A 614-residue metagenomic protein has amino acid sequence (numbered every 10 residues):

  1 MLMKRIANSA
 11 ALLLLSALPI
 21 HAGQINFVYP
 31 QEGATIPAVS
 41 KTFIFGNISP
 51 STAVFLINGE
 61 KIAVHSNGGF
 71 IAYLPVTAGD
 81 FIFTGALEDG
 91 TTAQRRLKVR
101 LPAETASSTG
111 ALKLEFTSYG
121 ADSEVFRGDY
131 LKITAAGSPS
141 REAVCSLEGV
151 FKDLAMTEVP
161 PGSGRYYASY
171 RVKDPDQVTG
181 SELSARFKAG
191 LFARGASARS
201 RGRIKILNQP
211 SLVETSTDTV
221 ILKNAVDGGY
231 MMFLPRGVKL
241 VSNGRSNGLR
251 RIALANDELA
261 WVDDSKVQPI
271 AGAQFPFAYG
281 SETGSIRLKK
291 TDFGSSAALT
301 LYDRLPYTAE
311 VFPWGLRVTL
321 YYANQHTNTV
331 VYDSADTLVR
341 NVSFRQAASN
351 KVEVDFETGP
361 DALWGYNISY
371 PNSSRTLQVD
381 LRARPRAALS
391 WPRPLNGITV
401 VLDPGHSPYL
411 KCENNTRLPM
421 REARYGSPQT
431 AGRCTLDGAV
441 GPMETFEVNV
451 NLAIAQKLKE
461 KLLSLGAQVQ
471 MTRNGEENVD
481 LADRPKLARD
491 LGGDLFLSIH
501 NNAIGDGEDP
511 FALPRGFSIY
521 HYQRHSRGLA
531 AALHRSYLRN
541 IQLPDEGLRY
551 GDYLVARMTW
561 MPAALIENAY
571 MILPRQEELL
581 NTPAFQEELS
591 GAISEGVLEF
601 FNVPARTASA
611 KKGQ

Functional and structural regions predicted by a protein language model:
M1-A10: Bacterial N-terminal signal peptides that target proteins for export
L18-A22: Sec/Tat signal peptide C-region and signal peptidase I cleavage site
G23-Q24, A63-V400, P408-K411, N501: Short linear recognition/processing motifs and adjacent strand/loop elements at protein termini and domain edges
K41-N47, K132-T134: A short beta-strand segment in extracellular, disulfide-stabilized domains
V125, G228, L234, T445-A453 (+3 more regions): Soluble non-cytosolic domains of exported or imported proteins
R386-L487, L491-L495, G505-D506, L513-R515: Active-site histidine-acidic residue metal-binding/catalytic motifs, centered on HxH/HExxH-like signatures
L491, L495-E508, S518-H521, G547-Q614: Active-site-adjacent mobile loop/cap segments within catalytic or ligand-binding domains
R524-G551, T559: Active-site-adjacent substrate-binding region of metalloamidase/peptidase-like peptide-processing proteins
